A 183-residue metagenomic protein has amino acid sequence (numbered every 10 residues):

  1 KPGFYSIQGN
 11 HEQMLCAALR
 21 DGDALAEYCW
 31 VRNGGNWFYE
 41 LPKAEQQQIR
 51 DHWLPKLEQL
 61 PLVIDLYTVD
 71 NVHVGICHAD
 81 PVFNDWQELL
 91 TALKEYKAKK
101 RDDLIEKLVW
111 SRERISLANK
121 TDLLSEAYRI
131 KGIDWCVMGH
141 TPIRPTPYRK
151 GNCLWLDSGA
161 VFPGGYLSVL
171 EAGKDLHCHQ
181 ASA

Functional and structural regions predicted by a protein language model:
K1-L66, D70-V72, D102-K107: Active-site neighborhood of divalent metal-dependent phosphoester bond hydrolases
S6-I7, G75, V137, L154: Residue-level marker for buried hydrophobic side chains located in beta-strands that build the well-ordered beta-sheet
Q8, S182-A183: A generic structural motif
G9-N10, F38, L57, H78 (+3 more regions): Divalent metal-coordination and catalytic microenvironments
L15-C16, N84, T146, P163: Conserved protein kinase catalytic core
G22-L25, A92-E95, C153-L156: Glycine-rich, phosphate-binding/catalytic loops in enzymes
I49-P145: His/acidic metal-ligating clusters that form di-metal
S116-A181: Conserved beta-sheet core of the metallophosphoesterase superfamily
